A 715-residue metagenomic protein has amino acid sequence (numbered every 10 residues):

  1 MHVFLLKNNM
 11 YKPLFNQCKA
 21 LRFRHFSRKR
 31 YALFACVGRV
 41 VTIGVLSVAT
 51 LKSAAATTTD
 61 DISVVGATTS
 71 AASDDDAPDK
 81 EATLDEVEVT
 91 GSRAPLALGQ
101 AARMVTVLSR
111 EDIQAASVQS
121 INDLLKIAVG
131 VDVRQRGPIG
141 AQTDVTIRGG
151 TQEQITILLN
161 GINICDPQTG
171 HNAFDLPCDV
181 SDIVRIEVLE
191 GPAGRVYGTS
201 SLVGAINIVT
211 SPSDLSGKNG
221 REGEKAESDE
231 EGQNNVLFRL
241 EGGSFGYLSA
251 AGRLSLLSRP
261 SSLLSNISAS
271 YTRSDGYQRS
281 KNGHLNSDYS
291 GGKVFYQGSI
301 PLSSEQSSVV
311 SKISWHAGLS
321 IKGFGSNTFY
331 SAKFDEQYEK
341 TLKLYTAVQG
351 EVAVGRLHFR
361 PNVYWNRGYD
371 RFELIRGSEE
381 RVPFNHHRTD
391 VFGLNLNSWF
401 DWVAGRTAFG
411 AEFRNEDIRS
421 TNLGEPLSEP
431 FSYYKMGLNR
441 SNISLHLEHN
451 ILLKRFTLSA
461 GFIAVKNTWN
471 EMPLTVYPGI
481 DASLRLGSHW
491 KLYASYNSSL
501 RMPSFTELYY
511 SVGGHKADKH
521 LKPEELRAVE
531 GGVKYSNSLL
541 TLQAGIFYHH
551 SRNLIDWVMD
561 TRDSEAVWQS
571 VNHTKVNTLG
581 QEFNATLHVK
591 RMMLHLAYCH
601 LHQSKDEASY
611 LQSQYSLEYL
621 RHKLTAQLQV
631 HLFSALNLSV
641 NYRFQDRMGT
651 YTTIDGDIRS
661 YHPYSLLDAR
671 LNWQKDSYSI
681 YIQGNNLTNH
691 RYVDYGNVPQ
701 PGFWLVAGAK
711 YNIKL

Functional and structural regions predicted by a protein language model:
T59-Q114, N122, Q152, A353: Short, acidic, small-residue-rich periplasmic hinge/interaction motif at the N-terminus of Gram-negative outer-membrane
T90, N122, K126-I162, D166 (+1 more regions): Extracytoplasmic beta-strand/coil segments of soluble accessory domains associated with Gram-negative outer-membrane
N163-P192: Short acidic/polar hinge/loop motifs at secondary-structure boundaries that mediate gating or recognition
G194-R195, L215-K225, E241, G252-T341: Periplasmic-side early beta-strands and strand-to-turn transitions of outer-membrane beta-barrels
D229-E231, A332-V354, H387-T389, E471 (+5 more regions): Outer-membrane beta-barrel signature, preferentially recognizing the C-terminal barrel domain of Gram-negative
S299-I321, K340-T475, G479, S483-R485 (+4 more regions): Face-selective signature of the C-terminal outer-membrane beta-barrel domain
L452-L458, Y548-H550, V571-T653, T688 (+1 more regions): Gram-negative outer-membrane beta-barrel transporters
H550-R552, F644-Y651, A669-L715: C-terminal beta-signal and adjacent terminal beta-strands/loops of Gram-negative outer-membrane beta-barrel proteins
